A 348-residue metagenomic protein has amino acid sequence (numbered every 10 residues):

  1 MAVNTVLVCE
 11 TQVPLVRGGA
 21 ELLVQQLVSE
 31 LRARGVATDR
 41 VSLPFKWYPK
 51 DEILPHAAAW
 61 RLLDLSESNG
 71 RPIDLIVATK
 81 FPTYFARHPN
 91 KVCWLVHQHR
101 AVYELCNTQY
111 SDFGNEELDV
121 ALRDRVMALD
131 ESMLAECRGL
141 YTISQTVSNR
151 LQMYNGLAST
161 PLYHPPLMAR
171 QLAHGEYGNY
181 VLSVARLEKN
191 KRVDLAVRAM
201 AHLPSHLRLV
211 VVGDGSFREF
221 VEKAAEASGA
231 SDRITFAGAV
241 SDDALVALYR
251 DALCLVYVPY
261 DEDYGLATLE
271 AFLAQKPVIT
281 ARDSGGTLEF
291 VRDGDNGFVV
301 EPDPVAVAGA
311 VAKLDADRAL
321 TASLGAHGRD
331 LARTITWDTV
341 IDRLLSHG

Functional and structural regions predicted by a protein language model:
S111-D112, E116-L140: Membrane-proximal helix-turn-helix segments that form the acceptor-binding/catalytic region of lipid-linked
L172-K191, V197-P204, V210: Conserved donor-binding/catalytic core segment of Leloir-type glycosyltransferases
E222-V240: Nucleotide-activated donor-binding/catalytic signature segment of Leloir-type glycosyltransferases, i.e., the conserved
A239-V240, A247-A252: Short alpha-helical donor nucleotide-sugar binding micro-motif in glycosyltransferases
Y260: Aromatic "clamp/platform" in nucleotide-sugar-dependent glycosyltransferases that forms part of the donor/acceptor
P277-A281: Short hydrophobic beta-strand element within catalytic cores of glycosyltransferases and related nucleotide-activated
D293-V305, K313-R318: Conserved acidic donor-binding segment of nucleotide-sugar-dependent glycosyltransferases
K313, L320-T334: A short, well-ordered alpha-helix in the C-terminal region of glycosyltransferases
